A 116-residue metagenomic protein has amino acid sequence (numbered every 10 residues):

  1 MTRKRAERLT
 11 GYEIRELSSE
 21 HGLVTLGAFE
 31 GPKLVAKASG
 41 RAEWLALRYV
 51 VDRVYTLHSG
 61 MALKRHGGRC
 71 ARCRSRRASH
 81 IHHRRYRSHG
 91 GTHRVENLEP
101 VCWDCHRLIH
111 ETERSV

Functional and structural regions predicted by a protein language model:
M1-R5, L9, R65, R76 (+1 more regions): Conserved C-terminal region and hinge/linker of Rieske [2Fe-2S] proteins, especially in Rieske oxygenase systems
M1-T25: Short N-terminal "domain-start" leader segments that mark the transition from disordered tails or signal peptides into
R3, K37-R69, H89-T92, E96 (+1 more regions): Short, charged surface segments at domain edges that flank catalytic/cofactor-binding sites
G27-F29: Core beta-strand residues in small-molecule sensory/regulatory alpha/beta domains
G31-L34: Residue-level signal for glycine
A71-V101, I109-V116: Histidine-centered nuclease catalytic patch
